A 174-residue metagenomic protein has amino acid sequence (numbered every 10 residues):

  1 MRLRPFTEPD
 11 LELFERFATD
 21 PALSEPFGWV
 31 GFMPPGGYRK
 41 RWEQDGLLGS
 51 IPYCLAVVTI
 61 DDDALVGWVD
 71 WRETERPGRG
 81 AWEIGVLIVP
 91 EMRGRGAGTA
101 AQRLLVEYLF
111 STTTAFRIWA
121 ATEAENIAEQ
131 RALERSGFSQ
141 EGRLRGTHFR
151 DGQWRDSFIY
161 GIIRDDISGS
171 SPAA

Functional and structural regions predicted by a protein language model:
M1-P21, C54, V58-A174: Acyl-donor (CoA/ACP) binding surface of acyl/acetyltransferases
A22-E43: Conserved GNAT-fold acetyl-CoA-binding loop/helix
E43-A56: A short helix-loop-beta-strand connector motif used in the catalytic cores of GNAT acetyltransferases and, in some
